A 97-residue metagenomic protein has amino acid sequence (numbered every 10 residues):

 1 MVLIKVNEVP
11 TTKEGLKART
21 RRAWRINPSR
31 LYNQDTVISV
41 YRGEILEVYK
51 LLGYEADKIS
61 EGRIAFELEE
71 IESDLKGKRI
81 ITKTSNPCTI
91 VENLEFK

Functional and structural regions predicted by a protein language model:
M1-I45, E72-K97: Compositionally biased, charged N-terminal/linker segments
V2, E47, G62-F66: Short beta-strand micro-motifs in enzyme catalytic cores
L46-A56: Short beta-strand-centered aromatic/proline hotspots
K50, E61, K78-I80: Short conserved micro-motifs at the rims of enzyme active sites and ligand-binding pockets
A56-E70: Short, solvent-exposed secondary-structure boundary/capping segments
